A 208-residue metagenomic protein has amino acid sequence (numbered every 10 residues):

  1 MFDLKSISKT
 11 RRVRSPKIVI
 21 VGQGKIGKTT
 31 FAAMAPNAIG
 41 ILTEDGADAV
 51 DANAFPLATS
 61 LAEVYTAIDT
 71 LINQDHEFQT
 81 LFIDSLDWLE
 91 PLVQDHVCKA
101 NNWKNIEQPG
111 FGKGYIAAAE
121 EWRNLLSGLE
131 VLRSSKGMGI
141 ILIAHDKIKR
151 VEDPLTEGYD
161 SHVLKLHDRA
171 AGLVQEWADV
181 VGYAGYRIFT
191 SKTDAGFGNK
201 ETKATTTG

Functional and structural regions predicted by a protein language model:
F2-D95: Conserved P-loop
T30-A32, L132, L173-V174: Hydrophobic/aromatic ligand-binding patch that stacks against planar heteroaromatic rings of cofactors or nucleotides
M34-A35, H76, S135-G137, W177: Short, well-ordered loop/turn elements at secondary-structure boundaries
A38-G40, I140, V181-Y183: Short, well-ordered beta-strand core segments
E44-D48, D87-W88, D146-R150, R187-T190: Conserved nucleotide-binding/hydrolysis micro-motifs of P-loop NTPases
W88-A170: P-loop NTPase motor core
V151-G208: Conserved GTP-binding G-domain of TRAFAC-class P-loop NTPases and closely related GTPase folds
